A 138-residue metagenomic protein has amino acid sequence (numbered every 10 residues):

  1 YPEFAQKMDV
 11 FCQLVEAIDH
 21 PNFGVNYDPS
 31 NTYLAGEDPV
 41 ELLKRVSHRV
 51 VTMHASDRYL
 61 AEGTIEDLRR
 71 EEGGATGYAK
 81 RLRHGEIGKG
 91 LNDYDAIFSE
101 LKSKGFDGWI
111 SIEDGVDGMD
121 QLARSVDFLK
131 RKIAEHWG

Functional and structural regions predicted by a protein language model:
Y1-P2: Active-site segments of SGNH/GDSL-like serine hydrolases that catalyze O-acetyl group transfer/hydrolysis on lipids
A5-G138: Histidine-acidic metal/acid-base catalytic patches
